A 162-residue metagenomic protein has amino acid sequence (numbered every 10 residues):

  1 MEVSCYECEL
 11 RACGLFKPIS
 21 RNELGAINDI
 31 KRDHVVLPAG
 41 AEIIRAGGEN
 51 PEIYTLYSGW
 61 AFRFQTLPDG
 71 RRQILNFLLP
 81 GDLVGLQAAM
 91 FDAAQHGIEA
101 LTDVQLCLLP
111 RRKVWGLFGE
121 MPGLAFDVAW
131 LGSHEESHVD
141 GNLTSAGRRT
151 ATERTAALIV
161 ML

Functional and structural regions predicted by a protein language model:
M1-A39, L83-V84, A89-M90, E120: Cyclic nucleotide-binding regulatory module and flanking cytosolic helices
L15, A41-D103: Cyclic nucleotide-binding regulatory domains
A26, E52, I74-F77, G97 (+3 more regions): Residue-level recognition of specific faces of alpha-helices
L83, V114-W115: A generic structural signal for short hydrophobic patches within well-formed alpha-helices
C107: Conserved active-site beta-strand element of glycosyltransferases/polysaccharide synthases
G119-L162: Polybasic "coupling" helices that flank or enter modular domains
